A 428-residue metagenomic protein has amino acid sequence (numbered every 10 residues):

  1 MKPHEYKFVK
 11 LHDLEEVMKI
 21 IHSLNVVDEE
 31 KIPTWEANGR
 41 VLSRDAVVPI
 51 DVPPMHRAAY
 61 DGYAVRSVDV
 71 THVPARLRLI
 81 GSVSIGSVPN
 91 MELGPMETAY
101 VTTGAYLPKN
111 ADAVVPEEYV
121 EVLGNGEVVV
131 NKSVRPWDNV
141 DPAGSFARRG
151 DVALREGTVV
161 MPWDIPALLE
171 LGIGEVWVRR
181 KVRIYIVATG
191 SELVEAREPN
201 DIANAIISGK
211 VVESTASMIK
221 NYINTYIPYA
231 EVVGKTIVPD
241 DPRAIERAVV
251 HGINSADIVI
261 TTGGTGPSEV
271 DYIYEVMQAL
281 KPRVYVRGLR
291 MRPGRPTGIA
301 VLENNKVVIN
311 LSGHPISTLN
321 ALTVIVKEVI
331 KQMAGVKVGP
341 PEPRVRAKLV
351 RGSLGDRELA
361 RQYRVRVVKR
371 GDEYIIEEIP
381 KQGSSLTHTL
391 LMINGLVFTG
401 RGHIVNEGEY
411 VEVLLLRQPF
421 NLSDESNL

Functional and structural regions predicted by a protein language model:
M1-P74, Y100, V336-R364, N427-L428: Short, low-complexity N-terminal leaders and the immediately following helix N-cap/first helix
K2-F8, H12, L24, Y63-G234 (+3 more regions): Short, glycine/charged-enriched hinge/interface segments at domain edges or termini
K2-L11, G174-L311, P315-I325, L428: Helix-rich terminal scaffold detector
P3, R57, V129, R148 (+1 more regions): C-terminal terminal segments
I21, G62, G150, I186 (+3 more regions): Residue-level signal for inorganic ion chemistry
E30-T34, M55-L77, N110-N125, V367-L390: Short beta-strand/loop turn elements enriched in aromatics
H56-A58, D69-H72, N90-G94, L107 (+12 more regions): Solvent-exposed alpha-helices and their adjacent loops that cap or buttress functional pockets in soluble metabolic
L322-P343: A charged, well-structured terminal subsegment
